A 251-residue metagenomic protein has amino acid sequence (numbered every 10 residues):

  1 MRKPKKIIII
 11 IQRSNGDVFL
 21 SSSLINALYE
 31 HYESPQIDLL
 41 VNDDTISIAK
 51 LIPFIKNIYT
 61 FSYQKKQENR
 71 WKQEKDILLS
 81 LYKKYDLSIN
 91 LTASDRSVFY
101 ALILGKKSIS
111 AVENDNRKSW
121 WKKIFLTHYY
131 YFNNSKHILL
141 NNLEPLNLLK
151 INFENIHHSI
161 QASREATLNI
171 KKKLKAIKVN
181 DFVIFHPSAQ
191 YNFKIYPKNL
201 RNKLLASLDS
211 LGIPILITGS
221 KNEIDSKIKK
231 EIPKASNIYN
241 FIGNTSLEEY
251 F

Functional and structural regions predicted by a protein language model:
M1-F251: Catalytic machinery of carbohydrate-active enzymes, primarily nucleotide-sugar-dependent glycosyltransferases
